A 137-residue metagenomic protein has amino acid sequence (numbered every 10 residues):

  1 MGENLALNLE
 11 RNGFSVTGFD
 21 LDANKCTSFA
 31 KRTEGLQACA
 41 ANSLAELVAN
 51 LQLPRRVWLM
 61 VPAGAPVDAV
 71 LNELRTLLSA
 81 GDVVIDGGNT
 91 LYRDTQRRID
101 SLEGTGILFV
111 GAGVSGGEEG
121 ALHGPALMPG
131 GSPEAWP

Functional and structural regions predicted by a protein language model:
M1-R55, G81, E118-A121: NAD(P)+-binding Rossmann beta1-loop-alpha1 motif at the extreme N-terminus of oxidoreductases
N8, F14, F19-L21, M60 (+2 more regions): Conserved N-terminal alpha-helical segment that immediately precedes and caps sugar-phosphate-binding
E34, T76-A80, L102-I107: Short helix-capping segments at alpha-helix termini
C39-E46, A63-L71: Glycine-rich, highly charged phosphate/nucleotide-binding loops
A40-N42, I85-D86, L108-A112: General beta-strand structural signal in soluble alpha/beta enzymes
W58-L59, E73-I99: ADP-ribose/adenylate-binding Rossmann-like module
D68-V70, L91-P137: Rossmann-fold dinucleotide-binding core
